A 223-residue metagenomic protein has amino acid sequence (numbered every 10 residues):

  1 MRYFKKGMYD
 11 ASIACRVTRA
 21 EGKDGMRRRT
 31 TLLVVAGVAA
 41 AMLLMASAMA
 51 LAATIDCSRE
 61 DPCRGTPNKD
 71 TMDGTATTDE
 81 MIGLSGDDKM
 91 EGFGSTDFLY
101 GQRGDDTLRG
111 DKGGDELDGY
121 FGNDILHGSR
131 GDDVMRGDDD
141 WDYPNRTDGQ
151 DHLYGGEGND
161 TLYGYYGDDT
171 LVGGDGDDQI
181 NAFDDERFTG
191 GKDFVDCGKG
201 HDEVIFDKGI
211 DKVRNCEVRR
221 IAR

Functional and structural regions predicted by a protein language model:
Y3-G25: Short, Lys/Arg-enriched N-terminal segments with co-localized hydrophobic residues within the first ~10-30 amino acids
M26-V35: Bacterial N-terminal signal peptides that target proteins for export
V35-A46: Bacterial N-terminal signal peptides
A48-A52: Sec/Tat signal peptide C-region and signal peptidase I cleavage site
D56-C57, R64-N68, D73-G74, G83 (+14 more regions): Glycine-centered beta-turn/loop sites at beta-strand termini
F183, F188-R223: Leucine-rich solenoid repeat scaffolds
